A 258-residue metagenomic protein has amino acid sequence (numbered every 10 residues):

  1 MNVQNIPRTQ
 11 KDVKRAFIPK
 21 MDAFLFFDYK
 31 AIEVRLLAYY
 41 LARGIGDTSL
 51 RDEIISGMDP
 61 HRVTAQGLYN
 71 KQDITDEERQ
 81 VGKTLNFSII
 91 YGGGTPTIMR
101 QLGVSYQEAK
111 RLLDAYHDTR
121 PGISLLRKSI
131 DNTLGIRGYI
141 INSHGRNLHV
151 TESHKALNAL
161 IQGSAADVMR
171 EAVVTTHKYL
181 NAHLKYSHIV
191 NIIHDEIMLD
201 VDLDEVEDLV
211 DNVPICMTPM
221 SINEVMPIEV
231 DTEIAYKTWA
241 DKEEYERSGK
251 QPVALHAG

Functional and structural regions predicted by a protein language model:
M1-D73, S129-E196, D211-T218, G249-P252: Acidic, glycine-rich two-metal-ion catalytic cores of nucleic acid-processing enzymes
F27-K30, S88, Q101, Q162 (+3 more regions): Generic beta-strand/beta-sheet core signal
E33, L37, T64, V81-I90 (+1 more regions): Short alpha-helical scaffolding segments that buttress acidic/His motifs in well-ordered protein cores
I55-S56, F87-G93: Short acidic alpha-helix initiation/capping motifs at coil-to-helix transition points, especially at protein N-termini
Q80, V190-E196, V225-P227: Short Gly/Ser/Thr- and Asp/Glu-enriched loop/turn motifs at secondary-structure junctions
Y91-I130: Extended, well-ordered alpha-helical scaffold/bundle regions in very large, multi-domain proteins
G94-Q107, I197-V213: Catalytic palm subdomain of template-directed nucleic-acid polymerases, centered on the conserved carboxylate motif
Y116-K128, D204-G258: Polymerase palm active-site segment centered on the conserved acidic dipeptide of motif C
